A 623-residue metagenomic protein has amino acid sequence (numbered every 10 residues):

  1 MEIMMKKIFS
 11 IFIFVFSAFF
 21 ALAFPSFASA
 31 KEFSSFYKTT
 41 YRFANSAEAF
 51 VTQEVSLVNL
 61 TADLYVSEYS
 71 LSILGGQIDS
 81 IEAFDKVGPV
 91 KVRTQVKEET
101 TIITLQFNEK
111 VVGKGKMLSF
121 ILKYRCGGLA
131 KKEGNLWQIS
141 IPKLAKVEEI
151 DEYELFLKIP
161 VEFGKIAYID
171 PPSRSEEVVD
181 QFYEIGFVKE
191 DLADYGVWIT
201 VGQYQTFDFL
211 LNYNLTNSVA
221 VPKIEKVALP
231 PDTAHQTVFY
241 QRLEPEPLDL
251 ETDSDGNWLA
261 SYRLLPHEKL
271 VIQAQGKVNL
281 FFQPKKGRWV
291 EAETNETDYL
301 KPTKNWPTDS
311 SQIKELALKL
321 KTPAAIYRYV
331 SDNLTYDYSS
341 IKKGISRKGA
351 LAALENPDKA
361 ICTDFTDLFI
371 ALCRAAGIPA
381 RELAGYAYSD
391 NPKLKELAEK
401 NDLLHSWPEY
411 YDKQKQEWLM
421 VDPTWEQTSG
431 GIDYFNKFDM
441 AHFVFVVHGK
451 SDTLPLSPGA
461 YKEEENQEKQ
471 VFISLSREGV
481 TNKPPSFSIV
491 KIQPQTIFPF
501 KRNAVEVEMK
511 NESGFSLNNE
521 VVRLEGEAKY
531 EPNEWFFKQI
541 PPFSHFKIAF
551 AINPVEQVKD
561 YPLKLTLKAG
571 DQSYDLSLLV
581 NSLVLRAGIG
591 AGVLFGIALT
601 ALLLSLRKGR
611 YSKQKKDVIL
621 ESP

Functional and structural regions predicted by a protein language model:
F12-P25: Bacterial N-terminal signal peptides
A28-T297, V471-S476, K501, E508-K510 (+2 more regions): Lumenal/extracellular ectodomains and adaptor appendage modules of the eukaryotic vesicle/secretory system
E246-P357: Acidic low-complexity segments
K319-S406, Y411-Q414, T428-M440: Active-site neighborhood of thiol-dependent amide/isopeptide-bond enzymes
S389-I489: Active-site rim recognition segments
T481-G588: Membrane-proximal extracellular "stem/stalk" segments of glycoproteins immediately N-terminal to a transmembrane helix
L585-R607: Selective detector of the "anchor" transmembrane alpha-helix that sits immediately C-terminal
R610-P623: Cytoplasmic C-terminal tails of single-pass
